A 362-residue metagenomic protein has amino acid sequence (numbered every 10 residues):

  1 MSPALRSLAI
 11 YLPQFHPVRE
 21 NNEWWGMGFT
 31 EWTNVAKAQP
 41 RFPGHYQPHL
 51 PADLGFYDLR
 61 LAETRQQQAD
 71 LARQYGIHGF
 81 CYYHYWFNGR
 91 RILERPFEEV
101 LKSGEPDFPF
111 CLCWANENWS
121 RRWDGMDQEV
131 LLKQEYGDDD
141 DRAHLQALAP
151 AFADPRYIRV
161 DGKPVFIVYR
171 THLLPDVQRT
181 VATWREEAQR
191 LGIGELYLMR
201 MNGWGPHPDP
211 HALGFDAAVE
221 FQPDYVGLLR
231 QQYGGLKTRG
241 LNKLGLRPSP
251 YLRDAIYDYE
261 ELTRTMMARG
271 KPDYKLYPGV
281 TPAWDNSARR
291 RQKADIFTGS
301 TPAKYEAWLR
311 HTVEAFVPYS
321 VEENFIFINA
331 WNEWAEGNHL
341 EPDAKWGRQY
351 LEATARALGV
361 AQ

Functional and structural regions predicted by a protein language model:
M1-Q362: Glycan-processing catalytic domains of CAZymes
